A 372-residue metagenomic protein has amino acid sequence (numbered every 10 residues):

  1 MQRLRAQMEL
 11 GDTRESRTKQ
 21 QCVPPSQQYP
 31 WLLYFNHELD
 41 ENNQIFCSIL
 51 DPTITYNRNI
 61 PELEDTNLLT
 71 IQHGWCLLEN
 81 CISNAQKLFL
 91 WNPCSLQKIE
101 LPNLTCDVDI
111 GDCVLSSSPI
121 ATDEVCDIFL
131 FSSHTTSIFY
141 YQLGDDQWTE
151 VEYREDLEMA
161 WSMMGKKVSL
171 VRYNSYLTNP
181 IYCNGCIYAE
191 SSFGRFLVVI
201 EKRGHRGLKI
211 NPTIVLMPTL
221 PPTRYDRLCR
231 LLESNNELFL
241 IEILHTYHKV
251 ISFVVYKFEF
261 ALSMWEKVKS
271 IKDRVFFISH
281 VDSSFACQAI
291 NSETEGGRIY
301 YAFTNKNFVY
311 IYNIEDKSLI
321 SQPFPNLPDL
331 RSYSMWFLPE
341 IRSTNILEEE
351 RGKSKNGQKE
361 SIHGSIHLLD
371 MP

Functional and structural regions predicted by a protein language model:
M1-H73, C81: A non-catalytic, helix-rich entry segment at domain boundaries
Q2-R5, E9, Q142, Y256 (+1 more regions): Amphipathic alpha-helical interaction motifs in eukaryotic regulatory proteins
W31-L33, I128-S132, Y300: Extended hydrophobic secondary-structure segments that form protein cores and membrane-embedded regions
L39, T105, E155, G194 (+5 more regions): Residue-level detector of flexible, active-site-proximal loop/helix-junction positions within diverse enzyme catalytic
L39-I54, T136-W148, N307-S318: Surface-exposed flexible segments
T55-E62, L101-N103, Y153, N211-M217 (+3 more regions): Short amphipathic beta-strand/extended segments with alternating polar/hydrophobic composition
I60-H248, F253: A sequence/structural signal of beta-propeller blade repeats
T70-Q72, V108-S117, A121-D123, T149 (+5 more regions): A surface-exposed beta-alpha-beta supersecondary segment
